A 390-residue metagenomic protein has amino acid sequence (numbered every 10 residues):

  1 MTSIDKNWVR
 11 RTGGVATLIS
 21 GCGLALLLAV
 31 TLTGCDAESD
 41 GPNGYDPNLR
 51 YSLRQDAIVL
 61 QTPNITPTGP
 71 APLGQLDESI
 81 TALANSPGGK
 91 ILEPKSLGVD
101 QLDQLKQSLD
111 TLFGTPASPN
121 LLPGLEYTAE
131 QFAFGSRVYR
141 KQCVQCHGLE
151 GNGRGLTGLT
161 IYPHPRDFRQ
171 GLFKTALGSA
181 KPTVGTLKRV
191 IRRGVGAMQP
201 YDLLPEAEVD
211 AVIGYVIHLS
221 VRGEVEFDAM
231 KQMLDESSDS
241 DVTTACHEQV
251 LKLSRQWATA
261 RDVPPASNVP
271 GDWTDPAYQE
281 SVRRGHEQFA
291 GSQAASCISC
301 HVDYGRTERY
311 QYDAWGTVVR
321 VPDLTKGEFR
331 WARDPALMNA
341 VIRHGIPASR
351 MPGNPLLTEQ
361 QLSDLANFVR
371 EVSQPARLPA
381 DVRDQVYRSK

Functional and structural regions predicted by a protein language model:
M1-V15: N-terminal secretory signal peptides that target proteins for export/translocation
T31-G34: C-terminal motif of bacterial Sec signal peptides marking the signal peptidase cleavage site
D36-Y45, E130, S136, R140-P163 (+5 more regions): Periplasmic/extracellular electron-transfer cofactor-ligation site, primarily the c-type cytochrome heme-c attachment
S39-A57, T62-P70, F134-Y139, L204-A211 (+4 more regions): Short sequence/structural segments immediately N-terminal
N48-L97, L159-I217, T244, Q311-Q374: Extracytoplasmic electron-transfer domains, predominantly the class I c-type cytochrome c fold
N64-Q75, S79-V138, M233, H247-Q293 (+1 more regions): Electrostatic cytochrome c docking/interface patches
